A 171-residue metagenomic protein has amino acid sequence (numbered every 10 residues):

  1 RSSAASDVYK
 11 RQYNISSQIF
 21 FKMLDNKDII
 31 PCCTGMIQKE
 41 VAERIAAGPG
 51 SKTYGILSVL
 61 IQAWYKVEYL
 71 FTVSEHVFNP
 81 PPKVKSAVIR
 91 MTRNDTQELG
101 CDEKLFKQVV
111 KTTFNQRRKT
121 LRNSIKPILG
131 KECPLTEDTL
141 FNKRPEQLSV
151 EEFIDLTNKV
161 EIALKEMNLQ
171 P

Functional and structural regions predicted by a protein language model:
R1-A5, Y9: Single conserved hydrophobic/aromatic residue that forms the stacking wall/gate of nucleotide- or nucleobase-binding
I15-L148, D155, E161-P171: Class I S-adenosyl-L-methionine
